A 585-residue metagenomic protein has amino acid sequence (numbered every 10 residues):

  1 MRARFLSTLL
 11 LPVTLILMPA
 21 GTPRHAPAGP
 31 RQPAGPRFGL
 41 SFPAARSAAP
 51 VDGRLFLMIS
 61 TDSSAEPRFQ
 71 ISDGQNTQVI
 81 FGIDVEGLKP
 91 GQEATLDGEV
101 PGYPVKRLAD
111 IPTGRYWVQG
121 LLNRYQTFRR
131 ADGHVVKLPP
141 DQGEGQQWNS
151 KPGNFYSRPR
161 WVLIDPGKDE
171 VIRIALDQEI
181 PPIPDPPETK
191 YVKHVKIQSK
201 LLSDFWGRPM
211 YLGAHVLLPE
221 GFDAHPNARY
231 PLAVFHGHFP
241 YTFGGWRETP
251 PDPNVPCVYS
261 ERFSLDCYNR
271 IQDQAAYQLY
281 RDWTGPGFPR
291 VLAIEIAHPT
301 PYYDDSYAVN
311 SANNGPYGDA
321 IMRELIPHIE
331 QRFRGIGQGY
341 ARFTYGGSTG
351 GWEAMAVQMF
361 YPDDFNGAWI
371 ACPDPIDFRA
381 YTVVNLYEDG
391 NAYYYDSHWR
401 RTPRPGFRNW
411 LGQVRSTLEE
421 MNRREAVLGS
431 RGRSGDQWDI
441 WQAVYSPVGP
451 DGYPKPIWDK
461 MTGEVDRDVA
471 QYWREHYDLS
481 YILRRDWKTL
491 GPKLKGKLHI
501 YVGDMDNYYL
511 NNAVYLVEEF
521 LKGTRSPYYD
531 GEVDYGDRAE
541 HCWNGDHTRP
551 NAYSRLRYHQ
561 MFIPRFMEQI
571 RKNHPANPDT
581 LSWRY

Functional and structural regions predicted by a protein language model:
M1-F5: Positively charged n-region of N-terminal signal peptides that target proteins for export
L6-T8, A28, E419, V427-L428: General helical structural elements
S7-M18: Bacterial N-terminal signal peptides
M18-P30: Signal peptide processing junction and immediate N-terminal pro/mature segment of secreted/exported proteins
Q32-F42, A48-F56, P209-H215, V234: Contiguous beta-strand segments within globular domains
A45, S60-Y103, R107-Y585: Non-catalytic cap/lid and distal C-terminal segments of serine-dependent acyl enzymes
